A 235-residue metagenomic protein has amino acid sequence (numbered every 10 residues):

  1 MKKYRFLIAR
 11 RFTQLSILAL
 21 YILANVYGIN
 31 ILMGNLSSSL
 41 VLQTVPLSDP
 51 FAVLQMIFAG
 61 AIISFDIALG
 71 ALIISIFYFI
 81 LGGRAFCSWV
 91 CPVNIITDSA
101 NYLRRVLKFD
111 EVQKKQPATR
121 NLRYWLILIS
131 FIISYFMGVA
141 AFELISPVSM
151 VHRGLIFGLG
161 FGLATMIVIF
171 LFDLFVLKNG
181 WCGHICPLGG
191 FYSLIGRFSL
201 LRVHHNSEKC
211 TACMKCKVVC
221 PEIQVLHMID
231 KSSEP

Functional and structural regions predicted by a protein language model:
M1-E234: Non-ligating segments of multi-cofactor redox enzymes
